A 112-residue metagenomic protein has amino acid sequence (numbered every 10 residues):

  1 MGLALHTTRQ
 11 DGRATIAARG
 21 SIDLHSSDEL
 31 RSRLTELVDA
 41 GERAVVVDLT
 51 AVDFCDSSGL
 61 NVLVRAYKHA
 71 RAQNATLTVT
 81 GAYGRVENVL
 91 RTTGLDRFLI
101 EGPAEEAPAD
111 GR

Functional and structural regions predicted by a protein language model:
M1-D53, R65-R112: STAS-like cytosolic regulatory interaction modules
D56: Conserved G/P- and acidic residue-centered "switch" motifs that form tight phosphate/ATP-binding loops in soluble
